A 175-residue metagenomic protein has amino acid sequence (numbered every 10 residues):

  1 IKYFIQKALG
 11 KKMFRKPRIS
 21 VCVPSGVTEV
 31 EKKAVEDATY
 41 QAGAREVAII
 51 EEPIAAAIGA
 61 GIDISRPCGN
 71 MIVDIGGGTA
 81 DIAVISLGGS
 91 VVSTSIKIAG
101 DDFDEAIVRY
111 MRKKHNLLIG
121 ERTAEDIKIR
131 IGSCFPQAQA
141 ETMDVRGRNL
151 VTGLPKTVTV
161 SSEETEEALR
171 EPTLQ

Functional and structural regions predicted by a protein language model:
I1-I75, A83-Q175: Nucleotide/phosphate-binding catalytic cleft detector across ATP-hydrolyzing and phosphate-transferring enzymes
G78: Conserved Rossmann-like nucleotide-cofactor binding loop
